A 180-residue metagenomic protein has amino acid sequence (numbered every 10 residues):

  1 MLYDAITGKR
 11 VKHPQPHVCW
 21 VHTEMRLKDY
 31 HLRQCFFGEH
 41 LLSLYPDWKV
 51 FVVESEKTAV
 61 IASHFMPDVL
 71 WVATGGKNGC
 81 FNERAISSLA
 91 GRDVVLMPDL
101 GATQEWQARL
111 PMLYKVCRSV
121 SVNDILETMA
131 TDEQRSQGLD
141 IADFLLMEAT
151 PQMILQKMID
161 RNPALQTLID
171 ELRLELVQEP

Functional and structural regions predicted by a protein language model:
M1-R92: Phosphate-handling DNA/RNA-contact segment within nucleic-acid enzymes
K57, K77-F81, P98-R109: Acidic, metal-coordinating catalytic cores used for nucleic-acid/nucleotide bond scission and strand-transfer chemistry
P67-W71, P111-D124: Structural alpha-beta junctions
T74, V122-T128, E179: Conserved beta-strand termini and adjacent loop/short-helix elements that scaffold enzyme active sites in alpha/beta
G79-S87, E105-W106, A130-D140: Short, charged, surface-exposed secondary-structure boundary motifs
A90-G101, D143-N162: A polyampholytic, Gly/Pro-enriched intrinsically disordered region
A164-P180: C-terminal tails and terminal domains of large nucleic-acid-associated and other macromolecular-machine proteins
